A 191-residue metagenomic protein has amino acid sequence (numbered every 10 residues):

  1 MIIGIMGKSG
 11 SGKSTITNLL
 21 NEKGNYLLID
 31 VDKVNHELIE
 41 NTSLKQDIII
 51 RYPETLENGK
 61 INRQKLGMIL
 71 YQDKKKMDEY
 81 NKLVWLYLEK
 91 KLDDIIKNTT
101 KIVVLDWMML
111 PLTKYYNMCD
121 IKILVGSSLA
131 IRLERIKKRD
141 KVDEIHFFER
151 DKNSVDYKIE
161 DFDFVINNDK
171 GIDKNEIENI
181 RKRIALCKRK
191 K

Functional and structural regions predicted by a protein language model:
I5: Hydrophobic anchor at the beta1->P-loop junction of P-loop NTPases
K8: P-loop (Walker A) phosphate-binding loop of NTP-binding proteins
S11: ATP-binding Walker
S14: Walker A/P-loop
Y26-E40: Short beta-strand-centered segment that lines the nucleotide-binding/catalytic pocket of NTP-utilizing
H36-T100: ATP-dependent small-molecule kinase phosphotransfer cores that center on conserved nucleotide phosphate-binding segments
D93-K97, I102-K138: ATP-dependent NMP and nucleoside kinases share a basic, alpha-helical "lid"
Y116-M118, K138-K191: Small-molecule kinase domains that catalyze NTP-dependent phosphoryl transfer to phosphate-bearing small molecules
